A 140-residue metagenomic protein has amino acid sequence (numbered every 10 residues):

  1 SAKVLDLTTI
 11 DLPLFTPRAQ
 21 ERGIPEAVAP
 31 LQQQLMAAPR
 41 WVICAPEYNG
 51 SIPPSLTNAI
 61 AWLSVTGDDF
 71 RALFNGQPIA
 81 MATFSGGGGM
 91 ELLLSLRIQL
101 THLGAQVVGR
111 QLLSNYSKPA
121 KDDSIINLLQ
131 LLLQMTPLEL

Functional and structural regions predicted by a protein language model:
S1-T9, L14, Q106-N115: Short beta-strand elements in bilobed, periplasmic/extracellular small-molecule ligand-binding domains
L7-P25, K121: N-terminal beta-loop-helix "entrance" segment that forms/cooperates in small-molecule cofactor or anionic ligand
F15-Q20, P53, I79, K118: Short capping/connector residues at structural and topological boundaries
G23-L103: Helix-loop-strand module that forms the ligand-binding subsite of alpha/beta enzymes
Q106-L140: Glycine-rich phosphate/pyrophosphate-binding loop and the adjoining helix
